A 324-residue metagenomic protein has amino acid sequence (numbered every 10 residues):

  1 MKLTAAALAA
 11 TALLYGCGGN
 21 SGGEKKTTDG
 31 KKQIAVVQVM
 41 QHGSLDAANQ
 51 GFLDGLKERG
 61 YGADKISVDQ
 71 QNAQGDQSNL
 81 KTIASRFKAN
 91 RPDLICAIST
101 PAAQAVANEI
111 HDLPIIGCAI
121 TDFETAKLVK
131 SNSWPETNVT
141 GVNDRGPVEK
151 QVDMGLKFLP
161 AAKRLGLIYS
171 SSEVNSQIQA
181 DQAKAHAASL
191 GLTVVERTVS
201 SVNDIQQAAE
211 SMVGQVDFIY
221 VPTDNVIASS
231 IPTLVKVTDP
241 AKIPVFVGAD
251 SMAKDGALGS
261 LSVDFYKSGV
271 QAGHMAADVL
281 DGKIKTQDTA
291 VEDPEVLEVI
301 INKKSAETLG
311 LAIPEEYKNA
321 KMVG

Functional and structural regions predicted by a protein language model:
M1-Y15: Sec-dependent bacterial lipoprotein signal peptides
G16-T28: Bacterial lipoprotein signal-peptidase II cleavage site
D29-L53, R59, D69-S78, S172-E173 (+1 more regions): Extracytoplasmic "Venus flytrap"
I34-V36, F52, T140-A187, T289-S305: An alpha-beta-alpha
D69-K130, V221-D239, I243, G248: Beta-alpha junction/loop-to-helix N-cap segments that form part of ligand/metal-binding clefts
F123-R164, D264-I284: Hydrophobic alpha-helical segments within soluble ligand-binding/sensing domains
V174-I243, A249: Pocket-lining segment of extracytoplasmic ligand-binding domains
D278-G324: Hinge/cleft segment of the Venus flytrap/periplasmic-binding protein
